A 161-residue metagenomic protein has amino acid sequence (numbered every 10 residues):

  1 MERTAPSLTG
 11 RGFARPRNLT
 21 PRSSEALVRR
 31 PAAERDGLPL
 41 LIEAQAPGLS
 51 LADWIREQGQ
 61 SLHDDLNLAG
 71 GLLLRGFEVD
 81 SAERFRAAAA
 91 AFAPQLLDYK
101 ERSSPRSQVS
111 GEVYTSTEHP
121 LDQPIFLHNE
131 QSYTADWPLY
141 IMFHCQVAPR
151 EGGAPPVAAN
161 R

Functional and structural regions predicted by a protein language model:
E2-R161: Non-heme Fe(II) oxygenase catalytic core, chiefly the N-lobe of the double-stranded beta-helix
